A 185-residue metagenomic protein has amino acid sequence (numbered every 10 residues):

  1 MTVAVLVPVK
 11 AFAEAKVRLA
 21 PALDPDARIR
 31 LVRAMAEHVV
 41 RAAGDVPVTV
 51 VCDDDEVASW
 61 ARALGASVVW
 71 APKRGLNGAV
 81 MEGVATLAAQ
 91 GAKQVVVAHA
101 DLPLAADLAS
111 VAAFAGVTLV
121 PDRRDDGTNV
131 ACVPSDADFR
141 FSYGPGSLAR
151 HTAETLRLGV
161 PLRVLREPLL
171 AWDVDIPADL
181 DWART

Functional and structural regions predicted by a protein language model:
M1-L19: N-terminal nucleotide-binding beta1-loop-alpha1 segment
L19-A27: Short glycine-enriched, charge-decorated loop/helix-capping segments at active-site entrances that position
R30-P47: A short, N-terminal amphipathic alpha-helix
C52-V57: Short, polar loop motifs at secondary-structure junctions
W60-V96: Short phosphate-binding loop-to-helix
L102-G127: Conserved donor-nucleotide/metal-binding helix-loop-beta segment in metal-dependent transferases, i.e., the alpha-helix
D125-R163: Catalytic-core segments of class I nucleotidyltransferases/pyrophosphorylases that form NMP-activated intermediates
A153-T185: Conserved alpha/beta core of the MobA/IspD/sugar-nucleotide pyrophosphorylase nucleotidyltransferase superfamily
